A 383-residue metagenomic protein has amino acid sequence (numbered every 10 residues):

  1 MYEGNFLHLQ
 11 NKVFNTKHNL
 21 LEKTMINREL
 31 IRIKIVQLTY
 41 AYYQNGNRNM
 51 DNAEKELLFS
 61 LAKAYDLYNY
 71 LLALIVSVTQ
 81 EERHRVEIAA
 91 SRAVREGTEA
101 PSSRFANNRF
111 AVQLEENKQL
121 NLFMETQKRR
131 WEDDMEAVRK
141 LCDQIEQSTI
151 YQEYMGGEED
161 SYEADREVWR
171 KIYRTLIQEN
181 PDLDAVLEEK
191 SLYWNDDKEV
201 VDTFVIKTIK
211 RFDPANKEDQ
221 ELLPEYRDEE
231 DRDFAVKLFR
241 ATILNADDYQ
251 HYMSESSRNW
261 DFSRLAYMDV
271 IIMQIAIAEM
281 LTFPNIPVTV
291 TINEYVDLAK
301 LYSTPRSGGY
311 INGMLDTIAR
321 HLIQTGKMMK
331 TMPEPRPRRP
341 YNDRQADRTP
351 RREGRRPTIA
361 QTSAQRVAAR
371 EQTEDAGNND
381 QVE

Functional and structural regions predicted by a protein language model:
H8, N19-E383: Class I Rossmann-like S-adenosyl-L-methionine
